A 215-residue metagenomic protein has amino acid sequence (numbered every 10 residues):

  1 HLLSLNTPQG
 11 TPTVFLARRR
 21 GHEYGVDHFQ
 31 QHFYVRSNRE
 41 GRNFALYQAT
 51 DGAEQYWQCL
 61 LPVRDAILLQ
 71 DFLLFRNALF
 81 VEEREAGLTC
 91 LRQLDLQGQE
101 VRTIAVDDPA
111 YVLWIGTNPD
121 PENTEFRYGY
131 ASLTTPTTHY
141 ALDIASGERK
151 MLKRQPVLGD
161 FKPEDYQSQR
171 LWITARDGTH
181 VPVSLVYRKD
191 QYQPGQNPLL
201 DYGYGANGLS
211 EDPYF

Functional and structural regions predicted by a protein language model:
H1-N43: Beta-propeller domains
S4-T7, L91-Q99, T103-I104, E122-E125 (+1 more regions): C-terminal closing repeat unit and adjoining cap/tail of repeat-based domains
L5, H28-G41, A49-T50, F80-G87 (+2 more regions): Beta-strand C-termini and the immediately following turn/loop, strongest in propeller blades
L5-E23, T50-L73, Q97-T117, A145-E164: Multi-bladed beta-propeller domains
L16-A17, A105, L113-F215: Serine-hydrolase catalytic core recognition
H28-Q30, L74-R76, D120-E122: Residue-level detector of Asp-centered blade-edge/turn motifs that repeat once per structural unit in beta-propeller
V35-R39, Q70-A86, I173-P182, V186 (+1 more regions): C-terminal substrate/ligand-recognition segments
A45-Y47, C90-R92, T138-Y140: A short loop-to-beta-strand structural motif that recurs across blades of beta-propeller domains
